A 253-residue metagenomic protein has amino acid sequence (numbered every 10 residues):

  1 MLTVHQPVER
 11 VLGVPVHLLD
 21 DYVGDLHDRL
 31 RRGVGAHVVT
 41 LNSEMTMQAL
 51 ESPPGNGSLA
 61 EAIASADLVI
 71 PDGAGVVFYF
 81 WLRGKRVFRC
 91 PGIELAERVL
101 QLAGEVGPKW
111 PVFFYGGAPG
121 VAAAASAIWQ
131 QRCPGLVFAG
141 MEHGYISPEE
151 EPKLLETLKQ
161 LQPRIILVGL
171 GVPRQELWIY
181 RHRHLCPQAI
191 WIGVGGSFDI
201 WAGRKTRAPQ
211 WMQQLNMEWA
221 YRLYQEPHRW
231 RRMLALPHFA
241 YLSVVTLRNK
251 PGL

Functional and structural regions predicted by a protein language model:
M1-R89, I93-E94: N-terminal nucleotide/polyanion-binding subdomain common to many enzyme families
G35, P108-K109, C186-A189: A short helix->loop->beta-strand "cap" motif at the edges of active sites that frequently abuts
N42-M45, G75-V76, L170-Q175, S197-F198: Short glycine-rich anion-binding loops that position phosphate/pyrophosphate groups of nucleotides and phosphorylated
P53, G57-S65, E176-G196: A short, gly/pro- and small-residue-rich
V77-F80, A208-L253: A transmembrane-helix-recognition feature enriched in membrane-embedded lipid enzymes and envelope glyco-/phospholipid
V77-T157, L161-Q162: Conserved beta-alpha
H143-S147, P187-Q225: Short, flexible loop segments at boundaries between secondary-structure elements
L158-V172: Proline-aspartate-enriched helix->loop->beta-strand connector
